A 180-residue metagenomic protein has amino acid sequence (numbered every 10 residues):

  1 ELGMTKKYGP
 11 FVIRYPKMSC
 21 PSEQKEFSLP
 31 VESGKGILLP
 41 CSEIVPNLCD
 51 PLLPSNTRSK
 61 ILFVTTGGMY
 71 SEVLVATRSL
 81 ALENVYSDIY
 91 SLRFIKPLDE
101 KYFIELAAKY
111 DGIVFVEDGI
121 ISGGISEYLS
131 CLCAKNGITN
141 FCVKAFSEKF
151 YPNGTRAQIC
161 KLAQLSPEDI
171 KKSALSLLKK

Functional and structural regions predicted by a protein language model:
G3-K180: Thiamine diphosphate
